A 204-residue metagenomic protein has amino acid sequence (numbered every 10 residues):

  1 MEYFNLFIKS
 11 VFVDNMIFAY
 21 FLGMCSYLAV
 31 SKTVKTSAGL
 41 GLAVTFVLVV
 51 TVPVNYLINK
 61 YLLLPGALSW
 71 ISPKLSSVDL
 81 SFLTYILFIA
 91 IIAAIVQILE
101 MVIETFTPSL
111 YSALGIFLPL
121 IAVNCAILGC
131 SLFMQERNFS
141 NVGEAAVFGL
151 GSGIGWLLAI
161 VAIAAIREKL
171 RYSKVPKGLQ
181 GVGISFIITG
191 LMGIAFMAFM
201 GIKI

Functional and structural regions predicted by a protein language model:
M1-F4, K60-F82, S131-A146, G201-K203: Helix-coil boundary and interhelical linker segments in multi-pass alpha-helical membrane proteins
N5, S140-I204: C-terminal transmembrane helix-loop-helix hairpin of multi-pass membrane proteins
N5-F18, V78-I92, V147-A159: Structural signature of hydrophobic alpha-helical transmembrane segments
F21-A29, E100-F106, F117-L118, C125-F139: Generic transmembrane alpha-helix signature in multi-pass membrane proteins, especially transporters/channels
L22, S26, V44, V49-V50 (+4 more regions): Hydrophobic core segments of alpha-helical transmembrane domains in multi-pass membrane transport and ion-translocation
L22-T36, V96-L110, I163-K174: C-terminal ends of transmembrane helices
T36-F46, I86-F88, L110-I121, P176-I184: Cytoplasmic-side transmembrane-helix entry/capping segments in multi-pass membrane proteins
K60-L114: Ordered, amphipathic secondary-structure segments that act as subunit-interaction surfaces in large macromolecular
